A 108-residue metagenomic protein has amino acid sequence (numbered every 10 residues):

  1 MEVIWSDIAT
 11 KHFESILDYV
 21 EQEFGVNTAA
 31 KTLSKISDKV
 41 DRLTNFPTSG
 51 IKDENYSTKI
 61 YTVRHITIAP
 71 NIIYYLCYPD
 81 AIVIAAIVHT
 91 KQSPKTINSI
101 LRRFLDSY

Functional and structural regions predicted by a protein language model:
M1-K35: Arg/Lys-rich, positively charged N-terminal/basic patches that mediate binding to nucleic acids
K11, D38, Q92: Short alpha-helical
L17, S37-T44: Structural signal for well-ordered, non-membrane alpha-helices
S37, Y61-R64, I72, C77: Localized chelating/binding microdomains that coordinate divalent metal ions or stabilize phosphate-bearing
D41-T67: A short, surface-exposed loop/turn module that caps and links secondary-structure elements
I68-I72, L76-Y108: Enriched for short, Lys/Arg-rich terminal
